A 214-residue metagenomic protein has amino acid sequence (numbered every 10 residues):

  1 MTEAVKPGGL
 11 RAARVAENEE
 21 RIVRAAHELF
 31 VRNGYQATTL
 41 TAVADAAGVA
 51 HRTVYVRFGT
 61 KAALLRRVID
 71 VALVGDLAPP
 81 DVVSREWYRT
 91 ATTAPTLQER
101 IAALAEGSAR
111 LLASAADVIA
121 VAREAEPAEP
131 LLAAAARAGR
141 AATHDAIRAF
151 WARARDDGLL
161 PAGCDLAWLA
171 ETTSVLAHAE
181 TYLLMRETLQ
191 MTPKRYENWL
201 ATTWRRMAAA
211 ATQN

Functional and structural regions predicted by a protein language model:
M1-V49, Y55-A63: Basic, helix-initiating cap at the start of DNA-binding domains
V15, E19, I69, I101 (+4 more regions): Amphipathic, non-transmembrane alpha-helical scaffold segments
R21, A25-N33, E86-T90, V118 (+3 more regions): Solvent-exposed, amphipathic alpha-helical segments
Y35, E124-E129, L176: Short helix-capping/turn signature of helix-turn-helix
R57, R67, F150, W199: Residues in the recognition helix of alpha-helical DNA-binding motifs
A63, R67, A78-A113, L169: Hydrophobic alpha-helical connector segments
E106-R123, P130-D157, A167-E171, T202-R205: Amphipathic alpha-helical packing segments from all-alpha helical-bundle domains
R155-T203, A211-N214: Hydrophobic/aromatic-rich alpha-helical bundle segments in the mid-to-C-terminal region
